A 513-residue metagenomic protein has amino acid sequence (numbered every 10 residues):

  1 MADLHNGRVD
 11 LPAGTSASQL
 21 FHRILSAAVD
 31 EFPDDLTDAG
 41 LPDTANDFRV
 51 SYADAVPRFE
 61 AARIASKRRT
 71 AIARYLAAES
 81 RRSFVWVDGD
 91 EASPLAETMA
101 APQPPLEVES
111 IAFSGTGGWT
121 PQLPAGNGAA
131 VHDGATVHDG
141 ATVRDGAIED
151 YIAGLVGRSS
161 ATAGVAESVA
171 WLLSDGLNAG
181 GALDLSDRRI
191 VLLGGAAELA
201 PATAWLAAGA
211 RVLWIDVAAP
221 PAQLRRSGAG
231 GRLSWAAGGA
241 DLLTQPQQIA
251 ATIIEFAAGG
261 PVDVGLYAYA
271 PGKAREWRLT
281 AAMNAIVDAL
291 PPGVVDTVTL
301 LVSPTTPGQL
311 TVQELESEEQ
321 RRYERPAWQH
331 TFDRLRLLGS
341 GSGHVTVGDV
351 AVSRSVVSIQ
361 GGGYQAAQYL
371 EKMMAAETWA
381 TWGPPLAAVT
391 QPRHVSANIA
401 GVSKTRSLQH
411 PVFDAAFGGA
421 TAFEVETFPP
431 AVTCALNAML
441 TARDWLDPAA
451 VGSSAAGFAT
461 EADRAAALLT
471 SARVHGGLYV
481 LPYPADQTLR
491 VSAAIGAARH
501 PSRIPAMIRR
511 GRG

Functional and structural regions predicted by a protein language model:
M1-F59, A416, M439, D444: Non-catalytic protein-protein interaction scaffold segments in large eukaryotic complex-forming proteins
A2, P220-F256, G260: Extended charged low-complexity segments that act as oligomerization/scaffolding linkers
T44-G164: Low-complexity, highly charged intrinsically disordered N-terminal segments that act as targeting/localization
A153-A161, A229-L243, Y267-K273: Acidic/glycine-enriched edge-of-secondary-structure segments
A153-G181, T244-A250: Short N-terminal or domain-adjacent regulatory/targeting segments
A170-R225: Secondary-structure-rich domain cores
A251-L338: Long, internal scaffold/assembly segments composed of regular secondary structure
T299-R503, R509-R512: Long, contiguous domain-sized segments
